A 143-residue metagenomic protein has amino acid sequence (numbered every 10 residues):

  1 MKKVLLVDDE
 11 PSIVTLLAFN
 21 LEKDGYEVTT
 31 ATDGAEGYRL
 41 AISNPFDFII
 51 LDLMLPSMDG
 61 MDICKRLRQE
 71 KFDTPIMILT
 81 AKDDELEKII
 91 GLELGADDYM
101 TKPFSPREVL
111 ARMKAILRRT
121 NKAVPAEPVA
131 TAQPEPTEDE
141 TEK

Functional and structural regions predicted by a protein language model:
K3, L117-K143: Short, Lys/Arg-enriched segments at the junction into DNA-binding effector domains of transcriptional regulators
V14, P56, E70, D84 (+1 more regions): The feature encodes the CheY-like receiver
T15-K23: Charged docking surfaces used in two-component/phosphorelay signaling
G25-D33, L40: Short hydrophobic/Thr-rich beta-strand motif most characteristic of the beta2 strand and flanking loop of CheY-like
D33-E36, D59-D62: Acidic catalytic/metal-coordinating carboxylates
N44-I50, L55: Active-site beta3 strand of CheY-like receiver
